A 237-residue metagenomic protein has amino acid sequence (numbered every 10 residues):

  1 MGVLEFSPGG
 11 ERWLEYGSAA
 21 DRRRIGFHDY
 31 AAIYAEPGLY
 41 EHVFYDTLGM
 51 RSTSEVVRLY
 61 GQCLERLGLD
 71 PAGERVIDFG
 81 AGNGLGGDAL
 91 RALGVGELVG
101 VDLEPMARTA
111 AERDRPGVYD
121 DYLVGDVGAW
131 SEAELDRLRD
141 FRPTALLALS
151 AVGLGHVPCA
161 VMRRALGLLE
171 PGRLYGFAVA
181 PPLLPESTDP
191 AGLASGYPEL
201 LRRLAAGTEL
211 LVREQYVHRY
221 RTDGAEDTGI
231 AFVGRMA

Functional and structural regions predicted by a protein language model:
M1-G26: N-terminal auxiliary segments of SAM/dcSAM-dependent transferases
P37-E55: Class I SAM-dependent methyltransferase Rossmann-like catalytic core, especially the SAM/SAH-binding loop
M50-A72: Conserved alpha-helix/loop element of class I SAM-dependent methyltransferases that forms part of the SAM/SAH-binding
I77, N83-W130: Class I SAM-dependent methyltransferase SAM/SAH-binding core
P143-P158: A short SAM/SAH-binding and catalytic strip from SAM-dependent methyltransferases
A160-P171: A short glycine-rich, Lys/Arg-flanked "PGG" loop and its adjoining helix->strand segment in the class I
G172-P181: Conserved beta-strand signature within the Rossmann-like core of class I S-adenosyl-L-methionine
R203-A237: Class I S-adenosyl-L-methionine
